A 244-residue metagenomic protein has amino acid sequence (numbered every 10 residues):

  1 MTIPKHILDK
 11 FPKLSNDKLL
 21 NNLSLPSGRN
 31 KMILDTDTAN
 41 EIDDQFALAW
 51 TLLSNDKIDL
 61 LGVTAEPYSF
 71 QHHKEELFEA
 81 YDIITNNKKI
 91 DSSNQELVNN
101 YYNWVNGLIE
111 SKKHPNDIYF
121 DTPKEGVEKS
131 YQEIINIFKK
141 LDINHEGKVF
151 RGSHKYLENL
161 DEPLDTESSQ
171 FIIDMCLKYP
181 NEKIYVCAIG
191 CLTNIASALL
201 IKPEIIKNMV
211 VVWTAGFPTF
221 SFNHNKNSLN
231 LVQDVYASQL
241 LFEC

Functional and structural regions predicted by a protein language model:
M1-C244: N-terminal acidic, glycine/proline-rich low-complexity segments
